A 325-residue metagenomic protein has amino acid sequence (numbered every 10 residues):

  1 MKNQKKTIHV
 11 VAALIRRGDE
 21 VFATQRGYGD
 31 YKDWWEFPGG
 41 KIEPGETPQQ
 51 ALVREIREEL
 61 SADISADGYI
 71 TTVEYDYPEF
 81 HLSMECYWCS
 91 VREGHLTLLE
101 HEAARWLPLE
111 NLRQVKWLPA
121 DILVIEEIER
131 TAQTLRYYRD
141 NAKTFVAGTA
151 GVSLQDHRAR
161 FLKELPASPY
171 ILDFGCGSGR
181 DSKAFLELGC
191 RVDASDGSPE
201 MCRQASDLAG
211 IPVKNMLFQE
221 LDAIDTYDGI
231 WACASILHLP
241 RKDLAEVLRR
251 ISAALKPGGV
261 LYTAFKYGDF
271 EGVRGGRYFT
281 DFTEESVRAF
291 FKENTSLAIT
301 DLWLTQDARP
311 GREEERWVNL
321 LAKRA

Functional and structural regions predicted by a protein language model:
K2-V21: Conserved N-terminal beta-strand and adjoining loop/helix that marks the start of the Nudix/MutT-like hydrolase domain
N3-K6, T72-M84, H95-L96, A223 (+4 more regions): Acidic pyrophosphate-coordinating catalytic loop
R17-A62: Conserved Nudix-box catalytic region and its N-terminal flanking loop in Nudix hydrolases and closely related
D30, T97-R136: Nudix hydrolase/Nudix homology domain
D63, V73-L96, A103-R105, L109 (+2 more regions): Active-site-adjacent beta-strand/loop module that shapes the phosphate/pyrophosphate-binding cleft
V124, E129-L172, G177-D225, K242-E246 (+2 more regions): Class I (Rossmann-like) S-adenosyl-L-methionine-dependent methyltransferase catalytic domain, capturing the SAM-binding
W231-A232: A conserved beta-strand element that flanks and buttresses the S-adenosyl-L-methionine
L239-P240, L255-K256: Helix-to-beta-strand junctions that scaffold the AdoMet/dcAdoMet cofactor pocket in Class I SAM-dependent enzymes
